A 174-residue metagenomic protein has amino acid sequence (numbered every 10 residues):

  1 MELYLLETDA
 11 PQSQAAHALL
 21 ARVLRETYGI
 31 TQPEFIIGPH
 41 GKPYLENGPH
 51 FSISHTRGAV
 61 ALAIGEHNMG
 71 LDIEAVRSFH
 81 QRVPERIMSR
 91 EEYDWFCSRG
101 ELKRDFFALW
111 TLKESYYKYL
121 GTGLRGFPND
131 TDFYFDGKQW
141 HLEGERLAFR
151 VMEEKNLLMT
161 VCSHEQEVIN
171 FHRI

Functional and structural regions predicted by a protein language model:
M1-I174: Core catalytic alpha/beta fold that binds nucleotide/phospho-ligands
